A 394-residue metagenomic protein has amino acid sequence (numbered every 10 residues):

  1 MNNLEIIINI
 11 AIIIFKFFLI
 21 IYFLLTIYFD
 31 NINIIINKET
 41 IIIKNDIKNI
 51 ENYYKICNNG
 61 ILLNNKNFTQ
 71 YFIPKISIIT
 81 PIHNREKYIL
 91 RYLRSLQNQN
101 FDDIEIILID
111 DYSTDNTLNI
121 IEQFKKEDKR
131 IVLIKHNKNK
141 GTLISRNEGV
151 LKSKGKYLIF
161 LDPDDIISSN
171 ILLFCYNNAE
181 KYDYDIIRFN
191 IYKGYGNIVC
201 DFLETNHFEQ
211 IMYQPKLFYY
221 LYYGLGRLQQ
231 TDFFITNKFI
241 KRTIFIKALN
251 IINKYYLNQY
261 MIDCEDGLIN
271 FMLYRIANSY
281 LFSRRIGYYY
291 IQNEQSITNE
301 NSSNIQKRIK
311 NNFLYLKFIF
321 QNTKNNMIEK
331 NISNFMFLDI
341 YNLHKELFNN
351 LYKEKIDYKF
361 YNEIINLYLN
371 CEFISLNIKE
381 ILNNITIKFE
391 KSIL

Functional and structural regions predicted by a protein language model:
N2-S95: N-proximal low-complexity "stem/linker" segments adjacent to membrane-targeting elements
P74-S77, E105, L268: Cell-envelope/extracellular polymer assembly enzymes that use nucleotide-activated donors
R94-D103: Short, acidic, metal-binding catalytic loop of nucleotide-sugar glycosyltransferases
S95, D110-N119, K138: A conserved acidic beta->alpha catalytic loop
D103-Y112, V132-H136, P163: Short beta-strand/loop segment that forms part of the nucleotide-sugar
H136-S153: Glycine-rich, basic loop-to-helix element that forms the pyrophosphate-binding segment of sugar-nucleotide handling
L158: Short aromatic/hydrophobic "clamp" motif used to bind/position activated sugar donors
P163-C264, L268-I276, Y280-L281, I291 (+1 more regions): Donor-binding/catalytic cores of nucleotide-activated saccharide and glycerol-phosphate transferases/polymerases
